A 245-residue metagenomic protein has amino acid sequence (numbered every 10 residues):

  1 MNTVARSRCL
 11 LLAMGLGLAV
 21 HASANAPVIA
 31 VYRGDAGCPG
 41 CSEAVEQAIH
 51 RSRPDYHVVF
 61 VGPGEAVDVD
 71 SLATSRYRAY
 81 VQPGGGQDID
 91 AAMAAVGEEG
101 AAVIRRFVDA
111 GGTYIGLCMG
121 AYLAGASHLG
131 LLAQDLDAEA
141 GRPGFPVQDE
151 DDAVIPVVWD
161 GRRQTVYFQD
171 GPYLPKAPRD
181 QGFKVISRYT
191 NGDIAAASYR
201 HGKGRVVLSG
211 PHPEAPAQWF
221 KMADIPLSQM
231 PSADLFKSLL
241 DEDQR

Functional and structural regions predicted by a protein language model:
N2-L10: Bacterial N-terminal signal peptides that target proteins for export
L10-A19: Bacterial N-terminal signal peptides
S23-R76: Aromatic-Pro/Gly-enriched surface loop or interdomain linker that acts as a lid/target-recognition segment
P27, R105, H128, P211-R245: Extracellular ligand-binding/catalytic regions of CAZymes and related secreted enzymes and adhesion modules
D35-G37, G86-D88, G120-A124, H212-A215: Solvent-exposed loop/turn segments at secondary-structure junctions within structured extracellular/periplasmic domains
R78-G85, V206-G210: Structural motif
Q87-D160: A glycine-rich, often tryptophan-bearing local segment used as a flexible ligand/cofactor-contacting loop or short
Q148-P216: Catalytic beta-strand/loop cores that center a nucleophilic Ser/Cys/Thr and support acyl-enzyme chemistry
